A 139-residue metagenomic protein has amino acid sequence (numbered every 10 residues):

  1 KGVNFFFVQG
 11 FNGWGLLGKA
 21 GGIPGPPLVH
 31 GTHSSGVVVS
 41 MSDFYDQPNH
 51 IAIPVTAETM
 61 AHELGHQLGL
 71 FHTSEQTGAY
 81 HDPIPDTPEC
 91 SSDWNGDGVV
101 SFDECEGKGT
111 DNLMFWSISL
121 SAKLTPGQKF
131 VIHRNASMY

Functional and structural regions predicted by a protein language model:
K1-D43: Active-site-proximal segments of metallohydrolase catalytic domains
S42-F130: The catalytic-center signature of Zn2+-dependent metalloproteases
V131-Y139: Pan-zinc metallopeptidase signature
